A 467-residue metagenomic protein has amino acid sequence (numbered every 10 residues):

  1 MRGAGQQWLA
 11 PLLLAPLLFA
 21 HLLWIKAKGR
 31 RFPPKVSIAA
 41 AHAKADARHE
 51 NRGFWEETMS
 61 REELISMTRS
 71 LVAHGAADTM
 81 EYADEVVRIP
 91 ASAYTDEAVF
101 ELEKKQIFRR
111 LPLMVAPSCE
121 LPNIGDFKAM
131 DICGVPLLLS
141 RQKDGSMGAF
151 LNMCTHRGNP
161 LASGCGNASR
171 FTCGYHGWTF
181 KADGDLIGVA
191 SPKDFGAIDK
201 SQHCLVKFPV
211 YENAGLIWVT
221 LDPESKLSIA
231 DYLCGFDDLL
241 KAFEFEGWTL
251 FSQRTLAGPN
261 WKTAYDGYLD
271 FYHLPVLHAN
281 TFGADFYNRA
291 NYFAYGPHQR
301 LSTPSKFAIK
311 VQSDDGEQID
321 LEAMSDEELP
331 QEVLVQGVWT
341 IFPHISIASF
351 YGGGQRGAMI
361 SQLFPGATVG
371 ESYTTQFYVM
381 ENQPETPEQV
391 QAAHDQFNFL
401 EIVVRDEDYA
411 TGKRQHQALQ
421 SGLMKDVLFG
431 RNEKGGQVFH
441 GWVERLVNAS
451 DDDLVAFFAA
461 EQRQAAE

Functional and structural regions predicted by a protein language model:
G3-G5, G29, G53: Residue-identity detector for glycine
Q6-Q7, H21, H42, H49: Low-complexity, intrinsically disordered or signal/transmembrane-proximal segments
P11-L22: Terminal signal-anchor or tail-anchor transmembrane helices that tether membrane-associated enzymes to cellular
I38-A41, A45, H49-M153, R157-G164 (+1 more regions): N-terminal pre-ligand scaffold of iron-sulfur
H49-R52, E120-P223, L227-D238, A466: Rieske [2Fe-2S] iron-sulfur-binding domain
N51-T58, S140-R141, S146, Y211 (+1 more regions): C-terminal catalytic domain of Rieske-type non-heme iron oxygenases
